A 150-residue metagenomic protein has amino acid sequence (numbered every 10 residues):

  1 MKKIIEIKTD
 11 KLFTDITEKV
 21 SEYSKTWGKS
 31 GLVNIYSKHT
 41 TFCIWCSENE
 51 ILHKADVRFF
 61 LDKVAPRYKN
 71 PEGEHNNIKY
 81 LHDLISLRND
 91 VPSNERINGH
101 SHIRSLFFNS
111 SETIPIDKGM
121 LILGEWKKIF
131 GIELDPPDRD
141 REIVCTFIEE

Functional and structural regions predicted by a protein language model:
M1-E150: Active-site histidine-anchored catalytic micro-motif
